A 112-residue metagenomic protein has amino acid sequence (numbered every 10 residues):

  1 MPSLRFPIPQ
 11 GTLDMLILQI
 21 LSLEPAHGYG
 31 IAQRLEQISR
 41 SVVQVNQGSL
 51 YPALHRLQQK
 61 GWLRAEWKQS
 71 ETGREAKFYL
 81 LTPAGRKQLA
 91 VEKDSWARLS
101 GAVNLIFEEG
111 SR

Functional and structural regions predicted by a protein language model:
M1-P2, R112: Intrinsically disordered, low-complexity and often Lys/Arg-enriched segments
S3-P7, W67-K68: Short beta-strand/turn micro-motifs at beta-sheet edges
F6-S49: N-terminal helix-turn-helix DNA-binding core of bacterial DNA-binding proteins
L50-L57: Basic amphipathic alpha-helical segments that dock to polyanions
Q58-R74, L80: Beta-hairpin "wing" of winged helix-turn-helix
L81-G85: Accessory beta->alpha helical hairpin/"wing" motif in late/C-terminal subdomains of nucleic-acid enzymes
R86-R112: Amphipathic alpha-helical dimerization/coiled-coil segments that flank or bridge DNA-binding/regulatory modules
